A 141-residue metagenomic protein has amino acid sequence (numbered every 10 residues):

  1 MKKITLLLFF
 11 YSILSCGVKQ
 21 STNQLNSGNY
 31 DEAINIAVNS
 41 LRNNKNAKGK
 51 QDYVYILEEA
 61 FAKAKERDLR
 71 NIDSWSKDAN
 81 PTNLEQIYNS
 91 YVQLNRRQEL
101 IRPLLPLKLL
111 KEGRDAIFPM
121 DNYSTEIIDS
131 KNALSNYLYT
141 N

Functional and structural regions predicted by a protein language model:
M1-I4: Positively charged n-region of N-terminal signal peptides that target proteins for export
F10-I34: Bacterial Sec signal peptide processing site at the extreme N-terminus
Q24, I36, I87-S90: Alpha-helical solenoid repeat scaffolds, predominantly canonical TPR units
L41, K45-N141: Post-signal peptide N-terminal segment of secreted/secretory-pathway proteins
